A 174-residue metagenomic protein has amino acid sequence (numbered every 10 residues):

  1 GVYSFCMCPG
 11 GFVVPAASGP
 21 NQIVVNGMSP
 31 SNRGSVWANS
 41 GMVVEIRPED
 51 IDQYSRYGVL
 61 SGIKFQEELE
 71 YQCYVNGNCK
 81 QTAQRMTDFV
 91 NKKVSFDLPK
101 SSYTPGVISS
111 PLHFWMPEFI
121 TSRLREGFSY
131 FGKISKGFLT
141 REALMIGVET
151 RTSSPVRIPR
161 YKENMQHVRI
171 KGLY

Functional and structural regions predicted by a protein language model:
G1-Y174: Residues forming the flavin
